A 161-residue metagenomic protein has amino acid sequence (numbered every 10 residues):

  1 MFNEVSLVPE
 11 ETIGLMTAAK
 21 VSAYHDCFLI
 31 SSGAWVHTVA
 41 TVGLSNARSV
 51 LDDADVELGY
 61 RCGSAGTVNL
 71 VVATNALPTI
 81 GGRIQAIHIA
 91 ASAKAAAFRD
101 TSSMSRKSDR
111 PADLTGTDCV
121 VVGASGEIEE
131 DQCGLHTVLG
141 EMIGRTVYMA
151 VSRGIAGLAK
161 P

Functional and structural regions predicted by a protein language model:
M1-P161: Alpha/propeptide regions of enzymes that mature by internal proteolysis
